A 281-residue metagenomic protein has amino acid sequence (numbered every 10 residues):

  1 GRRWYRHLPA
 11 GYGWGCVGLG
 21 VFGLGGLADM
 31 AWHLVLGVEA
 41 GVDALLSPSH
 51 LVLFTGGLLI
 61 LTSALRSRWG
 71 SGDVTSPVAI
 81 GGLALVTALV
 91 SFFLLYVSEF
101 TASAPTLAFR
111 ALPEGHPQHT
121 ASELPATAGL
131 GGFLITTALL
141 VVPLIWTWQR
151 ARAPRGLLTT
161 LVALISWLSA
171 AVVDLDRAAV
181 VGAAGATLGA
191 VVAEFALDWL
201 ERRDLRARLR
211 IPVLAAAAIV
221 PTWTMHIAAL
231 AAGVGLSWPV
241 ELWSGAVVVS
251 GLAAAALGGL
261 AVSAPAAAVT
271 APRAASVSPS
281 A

Functional and structural regions predicted by a protein language model:
G1-Y12, S71-V78, R203-L205, A267-A281: Membrane-interfacial, low-structure loops and terminal tails that flank and connect transmembrane helices in multi-pass
R3-V17, L27-G82: Membrane-interface helix-loop-helix junctions at boundaries between adjacent transmembrane segments
A10-V17, G72-T87, W148-L164, L205-A217: Cytoplasm-facing juxtamembrane segments at the starts of transmembrane helices in multi-pass membrane proteins
G18-G26, A186-A193, L209-L230, V248-L252: Hydrophobic alpha-helical membrane segments
F22-M30, L85-L95, L161-V173, A216-A229: Aromatic-anchored segments of alpha-helical transmembrane domains
A31-P48, V97-L124, D174-A178, A231-W243: Membrane-interface interhelical loops and short amphipathic "cap" helices that link adjacent transmembrane segments
L51-S67, L130-W146, A184-L197, G245-P265: Hydrophobic cores of alpha-helical transmembrane segments in multi-pass inner/ER membrane proteins, independent
S166-F195, L236-G245: Membrane-water interface signatures at transmembrane helix termini and the short loops that connect adjacent helices
